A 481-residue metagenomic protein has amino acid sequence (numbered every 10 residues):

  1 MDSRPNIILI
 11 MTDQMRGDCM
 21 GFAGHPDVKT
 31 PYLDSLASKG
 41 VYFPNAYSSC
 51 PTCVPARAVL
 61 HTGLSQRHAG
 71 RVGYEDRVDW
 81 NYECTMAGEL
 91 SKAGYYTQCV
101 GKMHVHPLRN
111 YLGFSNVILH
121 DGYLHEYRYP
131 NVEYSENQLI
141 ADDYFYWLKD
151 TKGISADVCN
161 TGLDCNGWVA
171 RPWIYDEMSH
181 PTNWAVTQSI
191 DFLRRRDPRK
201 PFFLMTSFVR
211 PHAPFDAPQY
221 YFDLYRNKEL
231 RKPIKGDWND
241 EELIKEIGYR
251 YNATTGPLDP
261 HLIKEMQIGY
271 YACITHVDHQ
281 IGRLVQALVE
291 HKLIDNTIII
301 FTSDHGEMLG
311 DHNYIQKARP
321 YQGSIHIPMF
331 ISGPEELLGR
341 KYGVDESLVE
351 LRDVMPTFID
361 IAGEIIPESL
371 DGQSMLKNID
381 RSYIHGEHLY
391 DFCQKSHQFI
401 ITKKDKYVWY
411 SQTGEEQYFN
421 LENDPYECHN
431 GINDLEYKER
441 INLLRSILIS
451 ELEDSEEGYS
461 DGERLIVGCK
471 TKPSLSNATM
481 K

Functional and structural regions predicted by a protein language model:
M1-V408, E415-E416, P425-S446, K472-K481: Formylglycine-dependent sulfatase
F419: Extracellular C-type lectin-like domains
E422: Residues forming the ATP-binding cleft of Hanks-type serine/threonine protein kinase domains
R445-G462: Bilobed periplasmic-binding protein-like "clamshell/Venus-flytrap" ligand-binding domains
E457-S476: Short, charged, surface-exposed hinge/linker loops at domain edges that act as mobile lids or interdomain connectors
